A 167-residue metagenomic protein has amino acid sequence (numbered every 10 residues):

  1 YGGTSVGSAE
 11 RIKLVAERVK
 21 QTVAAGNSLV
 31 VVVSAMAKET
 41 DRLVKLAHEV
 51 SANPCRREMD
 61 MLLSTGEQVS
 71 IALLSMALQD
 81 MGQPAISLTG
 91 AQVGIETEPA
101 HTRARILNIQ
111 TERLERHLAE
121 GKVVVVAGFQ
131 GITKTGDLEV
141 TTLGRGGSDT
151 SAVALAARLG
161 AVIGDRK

Functional and structural regions predicted by a protein language model:
Y1-K167: Nucleotide/pyrophosphate-binding catalytic subdomain
